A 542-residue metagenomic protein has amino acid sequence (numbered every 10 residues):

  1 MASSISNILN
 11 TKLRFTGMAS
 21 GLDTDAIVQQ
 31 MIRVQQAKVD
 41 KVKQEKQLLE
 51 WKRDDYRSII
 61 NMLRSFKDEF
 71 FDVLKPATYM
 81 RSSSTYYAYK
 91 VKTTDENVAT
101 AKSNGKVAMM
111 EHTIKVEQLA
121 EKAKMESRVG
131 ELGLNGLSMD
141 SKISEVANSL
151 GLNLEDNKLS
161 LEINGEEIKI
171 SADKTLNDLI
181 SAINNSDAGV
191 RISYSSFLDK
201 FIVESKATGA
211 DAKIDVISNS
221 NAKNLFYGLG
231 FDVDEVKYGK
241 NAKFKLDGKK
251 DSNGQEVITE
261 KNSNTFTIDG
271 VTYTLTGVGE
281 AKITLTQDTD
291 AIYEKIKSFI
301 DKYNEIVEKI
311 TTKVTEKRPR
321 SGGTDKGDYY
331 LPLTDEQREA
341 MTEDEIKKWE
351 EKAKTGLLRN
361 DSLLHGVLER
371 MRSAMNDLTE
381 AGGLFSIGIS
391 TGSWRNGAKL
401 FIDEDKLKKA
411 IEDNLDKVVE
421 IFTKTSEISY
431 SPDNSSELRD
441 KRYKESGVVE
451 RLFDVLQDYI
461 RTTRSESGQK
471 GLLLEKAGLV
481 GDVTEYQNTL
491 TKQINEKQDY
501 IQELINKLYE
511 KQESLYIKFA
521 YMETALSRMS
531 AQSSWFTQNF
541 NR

Functional and structural regions predicted by a protein language model:
M1-Q47, D68-D199, E204-I310, E339-N506 (+1 more regions): Bacterial flagellar/type III secretion structural subunits and associated motility module proteins, recognized via
V39, E50-R53, Q512: Juxtamembrane membrane-water interface segments immediately C-terminal to a transmembrane helix
D54-M62: Long, contiguous alpha-helical "rod/stalk" segments
S65: Acidic/charged coordination and interface sites in well-structured regions
T78-S83, S196-F197, K313-Y329, Q538-N539: Short, glycine/acidic-rich hinge or "gate" loops at secondary-structure transitions that mediate conformational
T311-V314, R318, L508-N541: Structured, hydrophobic secondary-structure cores that serve as assembly/anchoring elements
T324-I346: Intrinsically disordered, low-complexity segments enriched in small/polar residues
